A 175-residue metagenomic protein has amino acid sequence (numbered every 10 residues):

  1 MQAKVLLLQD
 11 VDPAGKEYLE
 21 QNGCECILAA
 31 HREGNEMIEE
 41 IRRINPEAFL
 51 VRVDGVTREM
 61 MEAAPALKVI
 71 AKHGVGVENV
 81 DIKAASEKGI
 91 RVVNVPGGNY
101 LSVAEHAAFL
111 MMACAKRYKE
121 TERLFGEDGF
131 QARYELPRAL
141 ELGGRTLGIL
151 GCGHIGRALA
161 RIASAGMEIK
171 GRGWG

Functional and structural regions predicted by a protein language model:
M1-A48, S164-M167, W174: N-terminal glycine-/charge-rich "phosphate-binding" loop or analogous flexible N-terminal tail
Q2, L67, G143-T146: Phosphate-coordination loops involved in phosphoryl transfer and adenosine-cofactor binding
L6, I27, A71, R91-V93 (+2 more regions): Structural detector of well-ordered beta-strand residues that form the stable sheet scaffold of enzyme domains
L8, R52-V53, H73, L150-C152: Replace "coordinates the UDP/GDP/TDP-sugar" with "coordinates nucleotide-activated sugar donors
P13, H31-E39, D54-R58, N79 (+1 more regions): Structural motif corresponding to alpha-helix initiation and N-cap regions
Y18, H106, L110, A158 (+1 more regions): Rossmann-fold NAD(P)-dependent oxidoreductase module
E47-G126, L136-L140: Phosphate/diphosphate ligand-binding glycine-rich loop within oxidoreductases
E135-G175: Rossmann-like dinucleotide/phosphate-binding beta-alpha-beta segment
